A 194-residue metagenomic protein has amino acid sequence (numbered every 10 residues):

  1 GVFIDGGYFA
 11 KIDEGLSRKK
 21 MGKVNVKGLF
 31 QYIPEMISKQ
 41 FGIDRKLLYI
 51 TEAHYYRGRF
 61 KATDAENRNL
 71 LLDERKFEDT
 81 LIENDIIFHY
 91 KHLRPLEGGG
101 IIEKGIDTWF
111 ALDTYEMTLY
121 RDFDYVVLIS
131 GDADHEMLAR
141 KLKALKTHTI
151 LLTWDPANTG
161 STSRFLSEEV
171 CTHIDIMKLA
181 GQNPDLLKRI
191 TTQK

Functional and structural regions predicted by a protein language model:
G1-I102, A144, H148, D155: Domain-level signal for Mg2+-assisted phosphodiester chemistry and nucleotide/NA-binding surfaces in nucleic-acid
D79-K194: Nuclease catalytic cores that cleave nucleic-acid phosphodiester bonds, predominantly acidic two-metal-ion
